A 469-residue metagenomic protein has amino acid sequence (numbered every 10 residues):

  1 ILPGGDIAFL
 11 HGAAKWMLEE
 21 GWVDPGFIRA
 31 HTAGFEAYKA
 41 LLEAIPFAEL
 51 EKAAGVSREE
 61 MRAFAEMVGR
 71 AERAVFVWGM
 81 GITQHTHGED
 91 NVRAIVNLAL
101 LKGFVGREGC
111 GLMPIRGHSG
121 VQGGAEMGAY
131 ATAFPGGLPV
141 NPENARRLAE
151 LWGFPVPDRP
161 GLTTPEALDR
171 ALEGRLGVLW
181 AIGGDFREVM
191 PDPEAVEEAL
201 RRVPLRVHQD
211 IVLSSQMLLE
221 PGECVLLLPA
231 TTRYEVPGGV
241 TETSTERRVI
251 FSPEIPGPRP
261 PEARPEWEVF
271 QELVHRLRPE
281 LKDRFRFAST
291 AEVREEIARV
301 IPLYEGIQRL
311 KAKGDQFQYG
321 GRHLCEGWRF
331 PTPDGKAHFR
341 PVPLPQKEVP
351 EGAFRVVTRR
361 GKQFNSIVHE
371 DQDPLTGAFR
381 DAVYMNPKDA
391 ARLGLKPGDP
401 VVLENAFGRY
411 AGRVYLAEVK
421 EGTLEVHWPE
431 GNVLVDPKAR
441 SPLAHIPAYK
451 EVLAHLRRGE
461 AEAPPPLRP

Functional and structural regions predicted by a protein language model:
I1-E108, P114-L303, V357-R468: Non-catalytic alpha/beta scaffold blocks inside enzyme catalytic domains
D24, S57, Q308, H338-P341: Generic structural signal for alpha-helix starts
A74, D283-F285, D315-F317, W328 (+2 more regions): Short non-domain terminal segments
Y304-E326: Extracellular/periplasmic bilobal clamshell ligand-binding domains
Y319-E348: Interdomain regulatory linker/hinge segments that flank or connect interaction modules in polarity/junction/synaptic
H338-F339, R355-T358: Short hydrophobic-aromatic micro-motifs
K347-V356: Short, surface-exposed, low-complexity cationic segments
